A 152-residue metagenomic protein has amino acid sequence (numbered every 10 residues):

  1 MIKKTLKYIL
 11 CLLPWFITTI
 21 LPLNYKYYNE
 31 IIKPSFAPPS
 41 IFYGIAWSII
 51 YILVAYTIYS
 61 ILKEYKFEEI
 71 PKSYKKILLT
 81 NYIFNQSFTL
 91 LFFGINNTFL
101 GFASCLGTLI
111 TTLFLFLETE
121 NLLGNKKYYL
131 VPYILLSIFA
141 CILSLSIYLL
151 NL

Functional and structural regions predicted by a protein language model:
M1-L10: N-terminal membrane topogenic signal
L12-K26: Alpha-helical transmembrane segments of multi-pass membrane proteins
N24-A37: Membrane-interface helix termini and inter-helical loops of multi-pass transporters
P38-I52, N96-G107: Membrane-interface loop-to-helix entry segments
E69-L78: Membrane-interfacial loop-to-transmembrane alpha-helix junctions, especially the N-terminal start
L90-L100, L122, I147-L152: Membrane-interface helix caps and helix-loop-helix hairpins in membrane proteins
L117-L135: Interfacial loop-to-transmembrane junctions
Y129-Y148: Final/C-terminal transmembrane alpha-helix of multipass membrane proteins
